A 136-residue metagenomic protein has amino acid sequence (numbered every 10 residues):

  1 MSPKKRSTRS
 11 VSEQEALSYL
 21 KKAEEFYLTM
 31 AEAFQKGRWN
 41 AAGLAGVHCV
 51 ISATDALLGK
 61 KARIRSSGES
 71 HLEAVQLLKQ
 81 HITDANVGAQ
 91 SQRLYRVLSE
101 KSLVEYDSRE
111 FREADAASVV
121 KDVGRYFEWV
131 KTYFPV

Functional and structural regions predicted by a protein language model:
M1-V136: Terminal alpha-helical segments
